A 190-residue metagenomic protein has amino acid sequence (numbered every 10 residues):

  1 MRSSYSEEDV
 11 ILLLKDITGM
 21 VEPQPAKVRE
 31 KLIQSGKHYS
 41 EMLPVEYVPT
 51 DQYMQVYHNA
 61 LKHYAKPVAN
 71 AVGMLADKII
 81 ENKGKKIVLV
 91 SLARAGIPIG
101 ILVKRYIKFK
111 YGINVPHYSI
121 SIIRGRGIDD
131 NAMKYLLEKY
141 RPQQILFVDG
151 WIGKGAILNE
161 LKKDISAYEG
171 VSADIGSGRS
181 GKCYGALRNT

Functional and structural regions predicted by a protein language model:
M1-T190: PRPP-associated nucleotide enzymes
